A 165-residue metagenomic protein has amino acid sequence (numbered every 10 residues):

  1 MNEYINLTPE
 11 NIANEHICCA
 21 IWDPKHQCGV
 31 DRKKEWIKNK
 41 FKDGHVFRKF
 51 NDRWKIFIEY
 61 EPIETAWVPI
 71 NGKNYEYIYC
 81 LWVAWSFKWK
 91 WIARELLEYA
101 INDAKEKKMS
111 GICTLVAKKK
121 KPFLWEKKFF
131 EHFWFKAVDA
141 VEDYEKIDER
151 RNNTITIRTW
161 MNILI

Functional and structural regions predicted by a protein language model:
M1-V46, N51: Short amphipathic alpha-helix that is part of the acyltransferase structural core
R53-T65, Y77, W82: Conserved beta-strand in the GNAT
T65-I78, K88: A conserved beta-turn-beta hairpin within the catalytic core of GNAT-like acetyltransferases that forms part
Y79-W89, V116-K118: A short, internal acetyl-CoA/4′-phosphopantetheine-binding micro-motif in the GNAT/acyltransferase core
V83, W89-A104: Conserved acetyl-CoA-binding loop-helix of GNAT-fold acetyltransferases
A104-K119: Conserved GNAT acetyl-CoA-binding A-motif
L115-V116, K127, E131-R150: Conserved catalytic-core motifs of GNAT/GCN5-like acyltransferases
E142-I165: C-terminal "cap" of GNAT-fold acetyltransferases
